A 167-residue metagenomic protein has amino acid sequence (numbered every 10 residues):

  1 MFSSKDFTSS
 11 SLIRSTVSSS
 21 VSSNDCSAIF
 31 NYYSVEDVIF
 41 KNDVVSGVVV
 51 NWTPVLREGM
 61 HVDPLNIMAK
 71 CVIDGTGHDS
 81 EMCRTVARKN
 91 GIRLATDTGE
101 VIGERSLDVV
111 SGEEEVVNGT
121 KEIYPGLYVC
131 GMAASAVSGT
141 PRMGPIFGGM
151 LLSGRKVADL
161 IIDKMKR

Functional and structural regions predicted by a protein language model:
M1-K5, S9-R167: Residues forming the flavin
